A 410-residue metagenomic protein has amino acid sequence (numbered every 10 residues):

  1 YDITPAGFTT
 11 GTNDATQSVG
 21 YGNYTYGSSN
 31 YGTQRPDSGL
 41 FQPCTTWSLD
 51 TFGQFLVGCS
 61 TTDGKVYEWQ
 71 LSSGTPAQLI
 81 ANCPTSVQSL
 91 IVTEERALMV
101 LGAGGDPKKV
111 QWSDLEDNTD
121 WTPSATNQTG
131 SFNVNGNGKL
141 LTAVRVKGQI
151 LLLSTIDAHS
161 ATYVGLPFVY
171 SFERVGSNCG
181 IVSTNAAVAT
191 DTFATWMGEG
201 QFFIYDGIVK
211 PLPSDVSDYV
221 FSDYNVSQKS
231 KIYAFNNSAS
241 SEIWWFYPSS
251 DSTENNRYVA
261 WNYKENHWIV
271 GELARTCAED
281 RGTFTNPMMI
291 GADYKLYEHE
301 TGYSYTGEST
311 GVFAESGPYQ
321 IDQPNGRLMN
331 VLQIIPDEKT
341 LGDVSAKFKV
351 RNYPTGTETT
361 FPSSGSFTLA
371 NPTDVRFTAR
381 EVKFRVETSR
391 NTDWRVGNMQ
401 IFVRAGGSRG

Functional and structural regions predicted by a protein language model:
Y1-F8, G102-D106, P248: N-terminal non-globular leader segments, chiefly Sec-dependent signal peptides
Y1-L90, A370-T373: Surface-exposed assembly/interface segments
Q17, Y21-Y26, N30, Q34 (+4 more regions): Beta-sheet repeat architectures centered on beta-propellers
S29-Q42, S73-I232, N266-I269: Beta-propeller and closely related beta-pinwheel folds
Q54, G64-V66, R96, K108 (+5 more regions): Repetitive beta-architecture junctions, highlighting loop-to-beta-strand starts across blade-like repeats
V57-C59, V100, L151-L152, T195-M197 (+2 more regions): Conserved beta-strand element within WD40/beta-propeller blades
T61, A103, K339: Flexible loop residues that form catalytic and substrate-binding hotspots at small-molecule/glycan-binding clefts
Y67-W69, L152, A161, A278 (+2 more regions): Short beta-strand element of the conserved SAM-dependent methyltransferase core
